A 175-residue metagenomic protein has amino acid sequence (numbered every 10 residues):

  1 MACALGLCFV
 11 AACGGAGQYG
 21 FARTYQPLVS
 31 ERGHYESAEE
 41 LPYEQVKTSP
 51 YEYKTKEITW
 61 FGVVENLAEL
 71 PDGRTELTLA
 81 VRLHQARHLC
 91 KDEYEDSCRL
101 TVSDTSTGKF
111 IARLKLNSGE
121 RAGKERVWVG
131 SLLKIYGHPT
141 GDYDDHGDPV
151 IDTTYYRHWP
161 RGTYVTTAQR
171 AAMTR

Functional and structural regions predicted by a protein language model:
M1-C13: Sec-dependent bacterial lipoprotein signal peptides
C13-R175: OB-fold and OB-like single-stranded nucleic-acid-recognition modules and their adjacent interaction interfaces
